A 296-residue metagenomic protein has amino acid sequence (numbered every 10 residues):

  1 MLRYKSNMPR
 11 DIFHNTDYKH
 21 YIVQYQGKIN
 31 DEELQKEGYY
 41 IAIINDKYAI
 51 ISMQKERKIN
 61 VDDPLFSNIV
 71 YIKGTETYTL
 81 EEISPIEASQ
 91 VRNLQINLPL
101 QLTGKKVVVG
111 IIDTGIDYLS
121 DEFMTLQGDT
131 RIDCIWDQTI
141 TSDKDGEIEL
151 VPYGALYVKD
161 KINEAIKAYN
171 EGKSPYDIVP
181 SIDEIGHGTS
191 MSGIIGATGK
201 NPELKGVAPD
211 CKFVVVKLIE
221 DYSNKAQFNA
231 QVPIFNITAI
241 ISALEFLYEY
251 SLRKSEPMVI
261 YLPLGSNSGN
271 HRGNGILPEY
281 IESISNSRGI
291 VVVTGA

Functional and structural regions predicted by a protein language model:
M1-V108, G115-R131: Autoinhibitory propeptides
Y25, I112-G115, V216-E220, L262-S266 (+1 more regions): Active-site-proximal beta-strand/loop segments in catalytic clefts of secreted hydrolases
K28-I29, E56-R57, T130, P202 (+3 more regions): Generic alpha-helical secondary structure signal
K47-S52, N60-V61, F66-N68, D210-K217 (+5 more regions): Bimodal feature
S52-R57, Y78-P85, K105, T139-D145 (+2 more regions): Short C-terminal domain-edge/linker segments immediately following a structured domain
N97-N236, E256: Subtilisin-like serine protease catalytic core
N224-A296: Substrate-binding/access-modulating region of protease and related hydrolase catalytic domains
